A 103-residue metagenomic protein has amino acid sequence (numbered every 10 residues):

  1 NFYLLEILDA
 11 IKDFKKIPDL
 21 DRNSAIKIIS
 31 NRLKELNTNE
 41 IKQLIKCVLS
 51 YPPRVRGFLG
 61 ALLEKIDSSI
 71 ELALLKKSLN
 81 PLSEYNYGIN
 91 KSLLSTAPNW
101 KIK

Functional and structural regions predicted by a protein language model:
N1-K103: Hydrophobic alpha-helical interaction segments
